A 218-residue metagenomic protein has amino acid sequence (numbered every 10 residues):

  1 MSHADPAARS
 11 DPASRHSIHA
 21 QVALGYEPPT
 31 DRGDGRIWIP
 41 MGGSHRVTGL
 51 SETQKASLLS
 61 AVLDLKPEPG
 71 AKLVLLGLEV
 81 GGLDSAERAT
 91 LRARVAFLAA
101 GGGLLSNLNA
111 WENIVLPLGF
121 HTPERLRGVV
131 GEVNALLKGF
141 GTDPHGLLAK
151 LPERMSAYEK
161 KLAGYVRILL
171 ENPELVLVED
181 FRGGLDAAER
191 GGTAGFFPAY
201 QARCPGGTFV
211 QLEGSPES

Functional and structural regions predicted by a protein language model:
L65, R94, L98-L105, S215: Catalytic "switch" loops of ABC-type ATPases
E68-V80: Conserved ABC transporter NBD signature motif
V80-A96: ABC ATPase NBD coupling module
G101, N107-T122, E132: Q-loop/switch helix immediately C-terminal to the Walker
H121-A135, A187: Short coil-to-helix "N-cap" segments within the ABC nucleotide-binding domain's helical subdomain
L136-R154: Conserved ABC nucleotide-binding domain
G164-Y165: Hydrophobic anchor residue at the start of the ABC signature
